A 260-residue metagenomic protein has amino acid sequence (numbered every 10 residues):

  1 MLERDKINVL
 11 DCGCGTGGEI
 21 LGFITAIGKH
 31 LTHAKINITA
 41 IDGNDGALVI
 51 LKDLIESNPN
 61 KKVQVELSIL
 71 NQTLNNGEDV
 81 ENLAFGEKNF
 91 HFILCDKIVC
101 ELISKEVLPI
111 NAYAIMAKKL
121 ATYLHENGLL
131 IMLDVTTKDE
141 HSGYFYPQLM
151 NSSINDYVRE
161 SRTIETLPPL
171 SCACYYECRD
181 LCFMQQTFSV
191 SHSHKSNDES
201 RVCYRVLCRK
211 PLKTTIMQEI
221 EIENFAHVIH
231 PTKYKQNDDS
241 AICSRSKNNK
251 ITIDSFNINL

Functional and structural regions predicted by a protein language model:
D5-G15: Conserved class I S-adenosyl-L-methionine
T16-H33: Conserved SAM-binding loop of SAM-dependent methyltransferases across substrates and taxa, primarily the Class I
N44: Conserved SAM/SAH-binding beta-strand->alpha-helix loop
I50-G86: S-adenosyl-L-methionine
F90-I110: A short SAM/SAH-binding and catalytic strip from SAM-dependent methyltransferases
I110-E126: A short glycine-rich, Lys/Arg-flanked "PGG" loop and its adjoining helix->strand segment in the class I
E126-D134: Conserved beta-strand signature within the Rossmann-like core of class I S-adenosyl-L-methionine
H141-N237: Class I S-adenosyl-L-methionine
